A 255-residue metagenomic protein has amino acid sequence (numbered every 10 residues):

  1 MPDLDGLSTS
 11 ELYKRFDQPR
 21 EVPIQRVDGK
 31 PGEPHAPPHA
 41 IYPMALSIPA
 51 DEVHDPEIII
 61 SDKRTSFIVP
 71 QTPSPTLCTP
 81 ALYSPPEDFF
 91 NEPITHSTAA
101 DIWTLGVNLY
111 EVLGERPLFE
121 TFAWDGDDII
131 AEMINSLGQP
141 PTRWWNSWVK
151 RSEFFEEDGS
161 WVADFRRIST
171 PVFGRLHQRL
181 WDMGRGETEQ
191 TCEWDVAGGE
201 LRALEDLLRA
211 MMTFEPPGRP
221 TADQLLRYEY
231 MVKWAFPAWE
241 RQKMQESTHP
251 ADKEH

Functional and structural regions predicted by a protein language model:
M1-H255: Intrinsically disordered, low-complexity regulatory segments of kinases
